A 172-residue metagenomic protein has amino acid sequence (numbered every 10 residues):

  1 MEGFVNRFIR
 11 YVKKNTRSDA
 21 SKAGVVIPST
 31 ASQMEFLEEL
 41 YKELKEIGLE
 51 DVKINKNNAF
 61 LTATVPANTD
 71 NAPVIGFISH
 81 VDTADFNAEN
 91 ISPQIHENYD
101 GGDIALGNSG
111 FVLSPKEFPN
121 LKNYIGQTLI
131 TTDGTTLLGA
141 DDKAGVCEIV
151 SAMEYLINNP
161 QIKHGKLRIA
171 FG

Functional and structural regions predicted by a protein language model:
E2, M34, E38, K143-V146: Electropositive phosphate-/nucleotide-binding environments in soluble metabolic enzymes
E2-T30, I130-T131: N-terminal capping segment at the start of a domain
R7-R10, E39, E148-S151, Y155: Alpha-helical scaffold segments in soluble metabolic enzymes
Y11-K14, I47, Y155-N159: Change "in soluble alpha/beta enzymes" to "in soluble alpha/beta proteins
A20, D51-K53, Q161-K166: Flexible, glycine/charged-enriched surface loops at secondary-structure junctions
K22-A72, G76-I78, D82: A non-catalytic alpha/beta surface segment that caps or lines the substrate-entry region of metallo-dependent hydrolase
F60-A63, K166-G172: Beta-rich nucleic-acid/ligand-interaction surfaces
A72-I162, F171: Active-site metal-coordination/substrate-binding segment of hydrolases, especially metallo-dependent peptidases
